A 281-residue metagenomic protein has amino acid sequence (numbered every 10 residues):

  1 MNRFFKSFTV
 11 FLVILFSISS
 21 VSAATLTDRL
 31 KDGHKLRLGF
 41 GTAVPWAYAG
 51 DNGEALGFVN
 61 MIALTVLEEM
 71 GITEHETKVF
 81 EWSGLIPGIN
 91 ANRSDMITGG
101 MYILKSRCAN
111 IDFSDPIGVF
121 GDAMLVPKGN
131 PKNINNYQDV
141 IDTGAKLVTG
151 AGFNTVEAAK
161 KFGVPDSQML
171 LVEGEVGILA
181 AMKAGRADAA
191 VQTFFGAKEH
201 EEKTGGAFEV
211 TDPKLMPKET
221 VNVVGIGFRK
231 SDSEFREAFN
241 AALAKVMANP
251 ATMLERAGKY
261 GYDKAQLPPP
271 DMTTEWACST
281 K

Functional and structural regions predicted by a protein language model:
A24-G100, A109: Extracytoplasmic small-molecule ligand-binding "clamshell" domains of the periplasmic binding protein/Venus flytrap
R29, K128-K146: Flexible hinge/capping segments at coil-to-helix
L36-T42, F113-N135, I226-R229: Hydrophobic/proline-rich hinge and linker segments of small-molecule sensing/allosteric domains, predominantly
A49-D51, A63-T73, Y137, F153-E173 (+2 more regions): Ligand-binding cleft/hinge of the Venus flytrap
N60-E69, N130, Q138, F153 (+1 more regions): Extended ligand-binding regions for polar small-molecule ligands
H75-P87, K132, M169-A184, F195: Short helix-initiation/N-cap motifs at beta->coil->alpha
G84, G100-A109, A158-K161, D188-T220: A ligand-binding cleft/hinge motif common to bilobed small-molecule-binding domains
V119-L125, E202-L243, D263-K281: Periplasmic-binding protein-like
